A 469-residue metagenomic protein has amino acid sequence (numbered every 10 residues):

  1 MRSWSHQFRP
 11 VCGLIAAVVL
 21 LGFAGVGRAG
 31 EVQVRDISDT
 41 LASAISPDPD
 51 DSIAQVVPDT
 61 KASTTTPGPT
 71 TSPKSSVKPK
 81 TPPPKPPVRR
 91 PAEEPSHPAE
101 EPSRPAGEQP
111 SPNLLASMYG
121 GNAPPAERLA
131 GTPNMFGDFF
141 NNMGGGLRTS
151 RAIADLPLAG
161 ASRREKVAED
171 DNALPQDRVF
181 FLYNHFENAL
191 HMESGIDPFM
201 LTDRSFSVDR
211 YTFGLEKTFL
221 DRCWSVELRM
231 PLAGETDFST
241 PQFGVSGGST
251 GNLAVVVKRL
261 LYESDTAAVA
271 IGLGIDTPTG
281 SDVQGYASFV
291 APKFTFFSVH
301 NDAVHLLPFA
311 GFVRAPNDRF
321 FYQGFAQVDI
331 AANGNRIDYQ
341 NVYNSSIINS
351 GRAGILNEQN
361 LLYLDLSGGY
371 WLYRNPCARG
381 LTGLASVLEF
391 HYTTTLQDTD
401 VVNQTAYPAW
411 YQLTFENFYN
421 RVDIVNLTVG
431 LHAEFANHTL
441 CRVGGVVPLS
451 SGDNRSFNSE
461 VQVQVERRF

Functional and structural regions predicted by a protein language model:
R2-L14: Bacterial N-terminal signal peptides that target proteins for export
H6-Q7, Q55, H97: Low-complexity, intrinsically disordered or signal/transmembrane-proximal segments
C12-F23: Bacterial N-terminal signal peptides
F23-A29: Sec/Tat signal peptide C-region and signal peptidase I cleavage site
G30-P73: N-terminal propeptides/low-complexity segments immediately following signal peptides in secreted or periplasmic proteins
E31, P86-P87: Low-complexity repetitive segments in secreted/extracellular proteins
P58, G68, P73-K74, P87-G324 (+2 more regions): Transmembrane beta-barrel domains of Gram-negative outer membranes and organellar outer membranes
